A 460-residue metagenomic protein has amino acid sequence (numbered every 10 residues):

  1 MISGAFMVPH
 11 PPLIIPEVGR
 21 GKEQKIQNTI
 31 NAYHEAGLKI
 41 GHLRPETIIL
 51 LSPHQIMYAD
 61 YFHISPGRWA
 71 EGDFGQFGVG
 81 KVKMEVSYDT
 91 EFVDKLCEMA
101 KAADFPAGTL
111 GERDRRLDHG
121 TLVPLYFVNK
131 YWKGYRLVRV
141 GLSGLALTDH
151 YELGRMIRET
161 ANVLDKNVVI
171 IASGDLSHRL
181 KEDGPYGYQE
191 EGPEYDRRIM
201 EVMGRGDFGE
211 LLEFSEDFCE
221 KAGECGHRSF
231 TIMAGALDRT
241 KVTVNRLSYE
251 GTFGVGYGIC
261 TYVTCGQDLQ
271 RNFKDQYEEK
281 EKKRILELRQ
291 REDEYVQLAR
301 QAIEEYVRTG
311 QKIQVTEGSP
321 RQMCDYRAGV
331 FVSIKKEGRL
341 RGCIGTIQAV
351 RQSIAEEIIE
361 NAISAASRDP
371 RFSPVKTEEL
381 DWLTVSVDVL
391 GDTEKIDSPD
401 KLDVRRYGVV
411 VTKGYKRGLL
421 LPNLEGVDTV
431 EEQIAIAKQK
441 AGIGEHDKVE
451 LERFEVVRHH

Functional and structural regions predicted by a protein language model:
M1-E46, M57-R155, D183-Q297, P374 (+6 more regions): Flexible, D/E/H-enriched segments
T47-I49, V169: Structural motif
H54-I56, L176-S177: Catalytic metal-binding/acid-base residues of hydrolase active sites
G141-Y195, I334-I354: Active-site beta-strand/loop microenvironment that shapes enzyme catalytic pockets
I157, A299, I303, I358-A366: Short amphipathic C-terminal alpha-helix that caps PH/PH-like domains
E287-G329: Short, basic/aromatic recognition patches
I347-P374: A short mixed-secondary-structure module that forms the rim of ligand-binding clefts
